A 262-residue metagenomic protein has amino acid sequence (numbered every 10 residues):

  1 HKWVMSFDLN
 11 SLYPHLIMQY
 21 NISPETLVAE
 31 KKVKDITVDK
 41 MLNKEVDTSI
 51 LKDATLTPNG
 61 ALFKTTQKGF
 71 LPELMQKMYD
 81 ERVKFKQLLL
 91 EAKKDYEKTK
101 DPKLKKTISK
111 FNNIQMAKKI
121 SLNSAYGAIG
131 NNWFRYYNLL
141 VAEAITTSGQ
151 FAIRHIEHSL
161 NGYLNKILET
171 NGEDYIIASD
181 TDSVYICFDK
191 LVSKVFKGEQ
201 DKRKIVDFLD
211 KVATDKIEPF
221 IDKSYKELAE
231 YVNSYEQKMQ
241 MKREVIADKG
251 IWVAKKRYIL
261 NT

Functional and structural regions predicted by a protein language model:
H1-T262: Conserved acidic
